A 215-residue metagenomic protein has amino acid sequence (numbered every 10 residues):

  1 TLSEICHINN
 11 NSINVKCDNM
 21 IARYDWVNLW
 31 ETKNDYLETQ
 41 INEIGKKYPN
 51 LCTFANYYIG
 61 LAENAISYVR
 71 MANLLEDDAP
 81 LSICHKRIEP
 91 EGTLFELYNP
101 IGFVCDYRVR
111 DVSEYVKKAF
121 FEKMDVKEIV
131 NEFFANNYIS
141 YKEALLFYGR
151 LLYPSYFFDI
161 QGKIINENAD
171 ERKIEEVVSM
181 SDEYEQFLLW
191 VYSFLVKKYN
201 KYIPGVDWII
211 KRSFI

Functional and structural regions predicted by a protein language model:
T1-A22, F134: Conserved kinase catalytic-core helix
C17-I83, G205: ATP-dependent phospho-/nucleotidyl transfer catalytic cores
D18, E43-K46, N50, F121 (+5 more regions): Alpha-helical structural elements of signaling/regulatory helical domains
I66-V112: Active-site acidic catalytic loop and adjacent metal/ATP-binding pocket of ATP-dependent phosphoryl transfer enzymes
L94-Y141: Active-site Asp-x-Gly
N136-D170: C-terminal hydrophobic structural anchor segments that stabilize assembly/packing rather than catalytic chemistry
F158-I215: ATP/Mg2+ or Mg2+-diphosphate-binding catalytic cores that bind nucleotide phosphates or diphosphates via glycine-rich
